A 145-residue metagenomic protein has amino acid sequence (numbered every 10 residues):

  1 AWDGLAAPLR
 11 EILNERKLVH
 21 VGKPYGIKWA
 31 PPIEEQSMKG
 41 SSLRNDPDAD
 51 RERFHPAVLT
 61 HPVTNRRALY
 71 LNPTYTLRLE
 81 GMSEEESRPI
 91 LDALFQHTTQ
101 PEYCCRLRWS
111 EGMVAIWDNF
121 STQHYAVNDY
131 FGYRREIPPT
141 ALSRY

Functional and structural regions predicted by a protein language model:
A1-V114, N119-Y145: Non-heme Fe(II) oxygenase catalytic core, chiefly the N-lobe of the double-stranded beta-helix
